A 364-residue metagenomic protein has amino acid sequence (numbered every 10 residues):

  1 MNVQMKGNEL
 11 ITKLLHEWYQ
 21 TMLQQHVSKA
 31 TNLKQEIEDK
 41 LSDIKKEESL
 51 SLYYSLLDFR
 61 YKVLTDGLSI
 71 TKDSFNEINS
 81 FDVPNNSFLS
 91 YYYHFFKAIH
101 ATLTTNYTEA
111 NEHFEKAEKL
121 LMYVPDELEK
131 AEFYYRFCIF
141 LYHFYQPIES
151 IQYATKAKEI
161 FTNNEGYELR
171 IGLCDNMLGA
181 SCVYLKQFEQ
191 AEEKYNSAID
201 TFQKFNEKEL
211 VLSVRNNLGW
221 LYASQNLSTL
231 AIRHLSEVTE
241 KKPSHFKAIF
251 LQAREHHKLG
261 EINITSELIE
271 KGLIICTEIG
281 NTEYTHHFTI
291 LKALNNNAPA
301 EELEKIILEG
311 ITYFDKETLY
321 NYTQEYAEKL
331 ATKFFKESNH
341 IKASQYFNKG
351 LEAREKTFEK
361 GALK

Functional and structural regions predicted by a protein language model:
M1-K97, I269, I306-E309, F314-E317 (+1 more regions): Flexible inter-repeat linkers and adjacent short helices within tandem amphipathic alpha-helical repeat scaffolds
K6-L10, K46-S51, N85-Y92, P125-E132 (+6 more regions): Alpha-solenoid helical repeat architecture
L14-Q24, S55-D66, Y91-N106, E132-Y145 (+5 more regions): Tandem amphipathic alpha-helical repeat scaffolds
Q35-S42, F75-V83, E115-D126, T155-G166 (+6 more regions): Amphipathic alpha-helical segments of tetratricopeptide repeats
D58-I160: Long, mid-chain structured domain cores
I151-L221: Loop-centered beta-sheet repeat module
